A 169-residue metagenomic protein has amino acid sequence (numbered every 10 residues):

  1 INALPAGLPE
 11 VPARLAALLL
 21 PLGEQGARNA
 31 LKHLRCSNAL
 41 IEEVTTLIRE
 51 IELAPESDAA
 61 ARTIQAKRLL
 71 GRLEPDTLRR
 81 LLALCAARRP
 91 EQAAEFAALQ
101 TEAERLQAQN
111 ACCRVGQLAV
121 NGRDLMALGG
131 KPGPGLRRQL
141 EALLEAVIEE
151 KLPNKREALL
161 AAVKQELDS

Functional and structural regions predicted by a protein language model:
I1-A94: Conserved, hydrophobic alpha-helical core segments of structured domains
R89-S169: Charged substrate- and nucleic-acid-binding regions of tRNA-handling and nucleotidyl-transfer enzymes, centered on
